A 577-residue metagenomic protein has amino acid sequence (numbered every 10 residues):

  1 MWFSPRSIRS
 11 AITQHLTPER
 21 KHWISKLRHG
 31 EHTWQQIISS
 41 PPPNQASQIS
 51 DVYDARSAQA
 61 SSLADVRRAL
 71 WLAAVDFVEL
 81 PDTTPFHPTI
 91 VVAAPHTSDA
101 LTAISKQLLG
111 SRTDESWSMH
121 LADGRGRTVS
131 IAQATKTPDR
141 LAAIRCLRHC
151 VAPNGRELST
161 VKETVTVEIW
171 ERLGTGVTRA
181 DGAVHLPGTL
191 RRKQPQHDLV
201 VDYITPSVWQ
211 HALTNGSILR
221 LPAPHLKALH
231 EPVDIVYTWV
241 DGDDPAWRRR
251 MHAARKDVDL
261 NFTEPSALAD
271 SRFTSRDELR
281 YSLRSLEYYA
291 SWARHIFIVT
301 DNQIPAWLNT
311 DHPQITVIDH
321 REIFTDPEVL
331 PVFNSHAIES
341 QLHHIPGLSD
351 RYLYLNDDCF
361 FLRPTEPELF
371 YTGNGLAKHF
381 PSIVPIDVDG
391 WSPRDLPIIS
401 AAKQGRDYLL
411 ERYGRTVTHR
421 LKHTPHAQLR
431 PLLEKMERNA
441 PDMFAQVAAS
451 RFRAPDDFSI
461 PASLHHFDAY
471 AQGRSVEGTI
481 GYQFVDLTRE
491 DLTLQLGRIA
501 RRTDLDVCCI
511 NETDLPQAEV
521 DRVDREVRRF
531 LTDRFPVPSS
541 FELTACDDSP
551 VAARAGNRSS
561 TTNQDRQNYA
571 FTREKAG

Functional and structural regions predicted by a protein language model:
M1-R156: Noncatalytic N-terminal accessory/assembly modules of large enzymes
W71, A100, S111-A143, L147 (+4 more regions): Long, low-complexity C-terminal extensions of enzymes
L213-T238, R248, Q341-G347: Short amphipathic alpha-helices and their capping/turn segments at secondary-structure boundaries
P232, G242-R272: A solvent-exposed, charged loop/short amphipathic helix patch at secondary-structure junctions
A267-D270, T274, I304-S349: Active-site-proximal specificity loops/subdomain of glycosyltransferases
T274-E287, T300: Short, well-formed alpha-helical segments that are part of the catalytic scaffolds of diverse glycosyltransferases
I304, Q341-I386: GT-A fold catalytic core of metal-dependent nucleotide-sugar glycosyltransferases, centered on the diacidic
Y371-G373, A377-F452, D456: Long, charge-rich alpha-helical interaction segments
